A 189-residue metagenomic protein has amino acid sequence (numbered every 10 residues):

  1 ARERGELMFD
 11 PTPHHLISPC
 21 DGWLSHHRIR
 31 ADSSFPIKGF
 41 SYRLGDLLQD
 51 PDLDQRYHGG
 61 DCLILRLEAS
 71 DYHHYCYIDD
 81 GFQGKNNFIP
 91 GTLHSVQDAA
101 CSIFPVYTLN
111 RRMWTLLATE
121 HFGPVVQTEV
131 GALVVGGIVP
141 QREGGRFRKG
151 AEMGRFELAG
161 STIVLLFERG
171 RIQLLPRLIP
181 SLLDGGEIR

Functional and structural regions predicted by a protein language model:
A1-R189: Contiguous, well-folded functional domains in the mature portion of proteins
